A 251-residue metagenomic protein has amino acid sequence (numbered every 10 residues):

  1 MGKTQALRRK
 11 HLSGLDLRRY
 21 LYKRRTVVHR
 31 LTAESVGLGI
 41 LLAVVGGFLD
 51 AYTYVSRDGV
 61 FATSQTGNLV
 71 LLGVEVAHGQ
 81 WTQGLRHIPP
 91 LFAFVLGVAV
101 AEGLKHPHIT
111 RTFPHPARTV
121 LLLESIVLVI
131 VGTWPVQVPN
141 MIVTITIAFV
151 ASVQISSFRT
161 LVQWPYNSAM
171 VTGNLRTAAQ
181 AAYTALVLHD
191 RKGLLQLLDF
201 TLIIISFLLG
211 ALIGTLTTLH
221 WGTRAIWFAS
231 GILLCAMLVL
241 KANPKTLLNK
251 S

Functional and structural regions predicted by a protein language model:
M1-A6: N-terminal acidic, proline/glycine-rich, low-complexity intrinsically disordered segments
R8-S251: Alpha-helical transmembrane segments of multi-pass membrane proteins
